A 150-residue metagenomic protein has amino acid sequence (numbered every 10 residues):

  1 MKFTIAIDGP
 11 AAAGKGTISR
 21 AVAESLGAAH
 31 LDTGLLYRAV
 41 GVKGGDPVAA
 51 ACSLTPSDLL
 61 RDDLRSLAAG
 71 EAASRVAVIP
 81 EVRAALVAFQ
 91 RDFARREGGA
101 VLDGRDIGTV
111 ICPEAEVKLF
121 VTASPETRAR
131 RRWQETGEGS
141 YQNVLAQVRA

Functional and structural regions predicted by a protein language model:
I5-I7: Hydrophobic anchor at the beta1->P-loop junction of P-loop NTPases
A12: Walker A (P-loop) phosphate-binding loop of P-loop NTPases
K15: Conserved lysine of the Walker
I18: Hydrophobic positions on the alpha1 helix immediately C-terminal to the Walker A/P-loop
A23-D32, G45: Post-Walker A helix-loop "phosphate-sensing" segment adjacent to the P-loop in P-loop NTPases
L26, P113-A115: Short, structured coil segments at secondary-structure junctions
L35-G99, D106-I111, E126-R130, E138-R149: ATP-dependent small-molecule kinase phosphotransfer cores that center on conserved nucleotide phosphate-binding segments
A100, E116-F120: Short, well-ordered beta-strand core segments
